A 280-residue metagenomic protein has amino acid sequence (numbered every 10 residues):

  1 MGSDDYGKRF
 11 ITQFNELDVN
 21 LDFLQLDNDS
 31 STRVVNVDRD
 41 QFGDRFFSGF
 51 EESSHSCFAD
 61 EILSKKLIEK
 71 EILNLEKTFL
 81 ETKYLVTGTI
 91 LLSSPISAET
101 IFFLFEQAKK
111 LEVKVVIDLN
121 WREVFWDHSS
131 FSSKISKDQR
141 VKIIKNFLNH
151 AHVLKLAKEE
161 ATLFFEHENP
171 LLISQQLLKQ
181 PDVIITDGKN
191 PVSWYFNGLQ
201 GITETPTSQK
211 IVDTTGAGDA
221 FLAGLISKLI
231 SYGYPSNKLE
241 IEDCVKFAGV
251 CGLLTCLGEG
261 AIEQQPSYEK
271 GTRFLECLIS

Functional and structural regions predicted by a protein language model:
M1-T89, T272-S280: Conserved N-terminal subdomain of the carbohydrate kinase-like
Q13-E16, D40-G43, S132-K137, L172-S174 (+1 more regions): Short, hinge-like loop/turn segments at secondary-structure boundaries
L24-Q25, D118, K158, G258 (+1 more regions): Residue-level detector of family-conserved "landmark" positions at structurally sensitive sites
I72-L75, I144, I211: Acidic, amphipathic alpha-helical patches
Y84-S174, D182, N190-P191: Conserved beta-alpha-beta core of the PfkB/ribokinase-like small-molecule kinase fold
E106-K110, E166-S280: Conserved phosphate-binding/catalytic region of the ribokinase-like
